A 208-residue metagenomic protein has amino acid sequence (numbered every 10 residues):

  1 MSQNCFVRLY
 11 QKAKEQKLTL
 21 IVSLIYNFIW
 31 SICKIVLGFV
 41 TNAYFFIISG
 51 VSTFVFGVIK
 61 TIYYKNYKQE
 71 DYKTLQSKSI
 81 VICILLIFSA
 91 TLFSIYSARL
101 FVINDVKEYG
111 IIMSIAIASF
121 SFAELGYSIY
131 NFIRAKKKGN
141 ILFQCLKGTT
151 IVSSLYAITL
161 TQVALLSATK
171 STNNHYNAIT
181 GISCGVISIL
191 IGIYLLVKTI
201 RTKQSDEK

Functional and structural regions predicted by a protein language model:
M1-Y63: N-terminal topogenic module of multi-pass integral membrane proteins
K12, N131-Y156, K203, E207-K208: Membrane-helix boundary/juxtamembrane motif in polytopic membrane proteins
G50-G57, I87-F93, I111-I129, C184-I189: Generic alpha-helical transmembrane segments
F54-Q69, F122-A135, K198: Membrane-water interface of transmembrane alpha-helices
E70-F88: Juxtamembrane helix-capping/reentrant segments at transmembrane boundaries
A90-A98, V152-T169: Hydrophobic alpha-helical transmembrane segments in multi-pass integral membrane proteins
S121-K138, A157-L165, I193-L196: Alpha-helical transmembrane segments in multipass membrane proteins, preferentially the mid-helix core
N174-G192: Small-residue-rich transmembrane alpha-helices that serve as helix-helix interface/gating elements in multipass
